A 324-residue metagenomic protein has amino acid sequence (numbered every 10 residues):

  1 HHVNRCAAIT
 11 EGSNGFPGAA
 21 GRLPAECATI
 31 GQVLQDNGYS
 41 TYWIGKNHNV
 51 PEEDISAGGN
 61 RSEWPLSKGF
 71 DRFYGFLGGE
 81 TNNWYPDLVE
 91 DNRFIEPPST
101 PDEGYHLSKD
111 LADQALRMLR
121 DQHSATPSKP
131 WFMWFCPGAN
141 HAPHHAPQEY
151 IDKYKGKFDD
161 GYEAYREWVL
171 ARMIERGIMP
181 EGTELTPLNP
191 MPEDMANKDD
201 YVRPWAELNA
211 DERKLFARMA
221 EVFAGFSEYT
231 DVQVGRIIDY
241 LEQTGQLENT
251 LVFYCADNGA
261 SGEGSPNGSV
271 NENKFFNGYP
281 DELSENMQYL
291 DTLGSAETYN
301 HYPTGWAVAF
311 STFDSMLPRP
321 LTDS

Functional and structural regions predicted by a protein language model:
H1-S324: Formylglycine-dependent sulfatase
